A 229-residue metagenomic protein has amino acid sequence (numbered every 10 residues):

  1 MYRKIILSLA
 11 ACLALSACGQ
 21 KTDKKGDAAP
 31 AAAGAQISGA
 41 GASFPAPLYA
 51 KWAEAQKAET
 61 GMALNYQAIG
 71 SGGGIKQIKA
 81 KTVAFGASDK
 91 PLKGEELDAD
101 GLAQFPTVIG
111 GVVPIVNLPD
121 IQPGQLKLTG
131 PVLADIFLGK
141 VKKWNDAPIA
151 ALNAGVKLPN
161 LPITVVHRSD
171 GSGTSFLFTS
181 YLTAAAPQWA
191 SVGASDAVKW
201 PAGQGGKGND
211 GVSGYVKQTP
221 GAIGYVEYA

Functional and structural regions predicted by a protein language model:
M1-I6: Bacterial N-terminal signal peptides that target proteins for export
L9: Oxyanion/phosphate-interacting regions
C18-A229: Flexible loop/hinge segments at secondary-structure junctions
